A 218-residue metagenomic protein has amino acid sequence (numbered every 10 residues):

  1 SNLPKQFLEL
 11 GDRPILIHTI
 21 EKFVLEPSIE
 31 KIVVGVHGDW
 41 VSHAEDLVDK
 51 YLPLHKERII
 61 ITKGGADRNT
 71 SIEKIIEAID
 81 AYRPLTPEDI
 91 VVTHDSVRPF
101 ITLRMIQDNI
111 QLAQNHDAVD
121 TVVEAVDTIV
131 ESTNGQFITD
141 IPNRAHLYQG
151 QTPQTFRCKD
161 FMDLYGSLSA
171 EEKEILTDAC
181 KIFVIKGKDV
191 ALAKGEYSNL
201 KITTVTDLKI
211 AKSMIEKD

Functional and structural regions predicted by a protein language model:
S1-S42: N-terminal glycine-rich phosphate-binding loop and ensuing alpha1 helix
E9, F100, T155, K201-I202: Short aromatic/basic micro-patch
L16, I75, D95, E124 (+2 more regions): Residue-level signal for inorganic ion chemistry
S42-V48: Acidic helix N-cap motif at the loop->helix transition within catalytic regions of sugar-transfer enzymes
D49-E88: Short phosphate-binding loop-to-helix
I90-H94: Short aromatic-hydrophobic micro-motifs that form the base-stacking/packing surface for donor nucleotide recognition
F100-A193: Conserved core of the sugar-phosphate nucleotidyltransferase
N199-D218: Hydrophobic helical membrane-anchoring modules
